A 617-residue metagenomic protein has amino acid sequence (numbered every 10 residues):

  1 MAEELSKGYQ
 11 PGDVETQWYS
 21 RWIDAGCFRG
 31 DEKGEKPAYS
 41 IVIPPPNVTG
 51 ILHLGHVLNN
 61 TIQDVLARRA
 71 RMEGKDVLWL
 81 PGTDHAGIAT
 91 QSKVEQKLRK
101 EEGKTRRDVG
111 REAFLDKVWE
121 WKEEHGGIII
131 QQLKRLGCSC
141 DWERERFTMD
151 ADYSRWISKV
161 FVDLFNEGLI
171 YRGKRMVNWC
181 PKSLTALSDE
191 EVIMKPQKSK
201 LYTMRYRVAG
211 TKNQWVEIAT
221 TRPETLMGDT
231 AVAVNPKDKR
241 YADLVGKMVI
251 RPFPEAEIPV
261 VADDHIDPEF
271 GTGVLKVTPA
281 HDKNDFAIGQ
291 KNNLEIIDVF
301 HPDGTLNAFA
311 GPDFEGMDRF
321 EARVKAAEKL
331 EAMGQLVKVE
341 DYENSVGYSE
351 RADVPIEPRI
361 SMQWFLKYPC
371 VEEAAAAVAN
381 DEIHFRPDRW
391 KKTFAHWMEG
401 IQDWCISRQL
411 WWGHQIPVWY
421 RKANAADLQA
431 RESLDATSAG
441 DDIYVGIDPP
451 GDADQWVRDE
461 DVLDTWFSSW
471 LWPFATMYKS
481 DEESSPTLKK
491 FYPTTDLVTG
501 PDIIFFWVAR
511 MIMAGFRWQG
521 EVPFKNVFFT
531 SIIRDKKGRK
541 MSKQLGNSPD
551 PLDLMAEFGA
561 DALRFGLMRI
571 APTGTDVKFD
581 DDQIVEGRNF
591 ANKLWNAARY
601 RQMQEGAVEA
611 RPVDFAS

Functional and structural regions predicted by a protein language model:
M1-K237, V261, T278-K291, E295-A310 (+9 more regions): N-terminal, positively charged nucleic-acid-binding surface of large information/translation enzymes
M1-Q10, A376-R389, G606, A610-V613: Short, contiguous pre-domain boundary segments
N47-P81, Q96-L98, C180-K182, E191-A209 (+6 more regions): Conserved active-site neighborhood of enzyme catalytic/cofactor-binding cores
G103-D116, N307-G316, K540, N547-L552 (+1 more regions): Short beta-alpha connecting loops at secondary-structure transitions that line or flank enzyme active sites
Y202-Y206, K247-F253: Short conserved beta-strand and strand-loop elements enriched in small hydrophobics with frequent Asp/Gly
D243-G246, I250, P312-R323, A332: A glycine-biased structural micro-motif
I258-D264: Short beta-strand-centered aromatic/proline hotspots
H301-P302, Y368-D388, L488-K490: Residues forming anionic-ligand binding surfaces in small-molecule and nucleic-acid pockets of primarily soluble enzymes
